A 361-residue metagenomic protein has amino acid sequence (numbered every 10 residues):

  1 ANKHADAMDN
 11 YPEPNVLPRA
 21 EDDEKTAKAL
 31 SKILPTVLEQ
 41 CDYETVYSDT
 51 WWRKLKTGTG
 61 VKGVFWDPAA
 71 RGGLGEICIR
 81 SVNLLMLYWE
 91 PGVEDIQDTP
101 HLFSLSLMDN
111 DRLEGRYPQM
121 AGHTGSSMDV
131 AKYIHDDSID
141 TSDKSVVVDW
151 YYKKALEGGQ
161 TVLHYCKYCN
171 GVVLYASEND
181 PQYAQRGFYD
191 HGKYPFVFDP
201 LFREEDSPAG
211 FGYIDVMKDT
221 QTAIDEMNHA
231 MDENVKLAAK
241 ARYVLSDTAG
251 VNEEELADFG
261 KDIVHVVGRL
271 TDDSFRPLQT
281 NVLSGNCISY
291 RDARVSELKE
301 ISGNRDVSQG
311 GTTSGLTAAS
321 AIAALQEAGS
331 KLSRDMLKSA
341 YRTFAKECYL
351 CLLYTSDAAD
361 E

Functional and structural regions predicted by a protein language model:
A1-S356, E361: Extended alpha-helical, oligomerization-prone segments that build pores/tubes and scaffolds
